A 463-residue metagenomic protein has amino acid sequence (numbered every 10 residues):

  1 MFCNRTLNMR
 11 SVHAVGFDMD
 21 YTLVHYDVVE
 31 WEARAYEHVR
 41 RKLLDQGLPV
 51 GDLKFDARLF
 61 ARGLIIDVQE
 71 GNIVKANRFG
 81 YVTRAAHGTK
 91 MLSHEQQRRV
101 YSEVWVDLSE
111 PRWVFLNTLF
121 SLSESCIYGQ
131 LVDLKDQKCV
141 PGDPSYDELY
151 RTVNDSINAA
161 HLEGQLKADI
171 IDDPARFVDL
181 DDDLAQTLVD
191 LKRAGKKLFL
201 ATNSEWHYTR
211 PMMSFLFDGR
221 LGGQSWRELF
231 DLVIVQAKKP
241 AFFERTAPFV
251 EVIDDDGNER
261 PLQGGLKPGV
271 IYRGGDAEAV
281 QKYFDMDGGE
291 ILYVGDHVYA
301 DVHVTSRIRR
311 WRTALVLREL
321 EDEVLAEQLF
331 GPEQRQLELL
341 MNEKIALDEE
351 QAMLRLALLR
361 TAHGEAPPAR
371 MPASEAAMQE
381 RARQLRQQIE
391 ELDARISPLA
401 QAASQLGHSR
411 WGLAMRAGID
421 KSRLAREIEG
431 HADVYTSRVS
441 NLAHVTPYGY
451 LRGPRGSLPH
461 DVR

Functional and structural regions predicted by a protein language model:
M1-R463: HAD-like aspartate-dependent phosphatase fold
